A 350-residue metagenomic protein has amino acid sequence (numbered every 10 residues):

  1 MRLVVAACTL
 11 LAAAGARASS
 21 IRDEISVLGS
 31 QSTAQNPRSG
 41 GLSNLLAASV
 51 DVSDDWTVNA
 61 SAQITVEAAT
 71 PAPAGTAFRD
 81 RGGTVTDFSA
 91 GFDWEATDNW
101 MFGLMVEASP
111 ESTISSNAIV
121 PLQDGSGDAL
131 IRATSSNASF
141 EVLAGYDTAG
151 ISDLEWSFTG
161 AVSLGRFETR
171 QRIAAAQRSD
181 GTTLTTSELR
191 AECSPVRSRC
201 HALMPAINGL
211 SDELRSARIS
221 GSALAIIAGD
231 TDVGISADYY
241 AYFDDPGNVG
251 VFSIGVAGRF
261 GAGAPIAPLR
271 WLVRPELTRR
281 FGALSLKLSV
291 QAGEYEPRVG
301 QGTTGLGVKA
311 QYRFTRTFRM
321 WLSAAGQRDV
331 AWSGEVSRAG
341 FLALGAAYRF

Functional and structural regions predicted by a protein language model:
A16-F78, G165-F167, Q171, G181-L203 (+4 more regions): Short glycine/proline- and aromatic-enriched beta-strand/turn motifs that initiate or cap beta-hairpins
S20-R22, D55-A60, D98-L104, A149-F158 (+3 more regions): Repeated loop/turn-to-beta-strand initiation elements of outer-membrane beta-barrel proteins
V27-Q35, A62-T70, V106-S112, P121-L122 (+9 more regions): Transmembrane beta-strands of outer-membrane beta-barrel pores
T33-G41, A69-R79, T113-G125, T169-S179 (+4 more regions): Outer-membrane beta-barrel translocator domains and adjoining extracellular loop/strand segments of Gram-negative
P37-G41, R79-V85, I131-S139, F167-T169 (+5 more regions): Transmembrane beta-barrel outer-membrane domains
A48-V50, F92-W94, A144-T148, L164 (+5 more regions): Residue-level signature of outer-membrane beta-barrel architecture
E141, S337-F350: Outer-membrane beta-barrel "beta-signal"
D153-R170, A175-T182, S187-P195, R199-Y295: Detector for outer-membrane/organellar transmembrane beta-barrel domains, recognizing the amphipathic beta-strand
